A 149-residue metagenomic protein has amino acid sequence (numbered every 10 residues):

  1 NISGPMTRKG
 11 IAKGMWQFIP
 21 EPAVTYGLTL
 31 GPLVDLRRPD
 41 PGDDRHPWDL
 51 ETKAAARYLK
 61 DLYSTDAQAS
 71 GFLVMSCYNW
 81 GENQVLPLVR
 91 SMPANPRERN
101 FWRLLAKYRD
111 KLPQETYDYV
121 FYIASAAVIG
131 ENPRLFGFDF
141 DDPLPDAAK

Functional and structural regions predicted by a protein language model:
S3-L30: Short, surface-exposed glycine/acidic/tryptophan-bearing loops
M6, T25, L30-K149: Extracytoplasmic and endomembrane cell-envelope/extracellular-matrix remodeling and assembly machinery
